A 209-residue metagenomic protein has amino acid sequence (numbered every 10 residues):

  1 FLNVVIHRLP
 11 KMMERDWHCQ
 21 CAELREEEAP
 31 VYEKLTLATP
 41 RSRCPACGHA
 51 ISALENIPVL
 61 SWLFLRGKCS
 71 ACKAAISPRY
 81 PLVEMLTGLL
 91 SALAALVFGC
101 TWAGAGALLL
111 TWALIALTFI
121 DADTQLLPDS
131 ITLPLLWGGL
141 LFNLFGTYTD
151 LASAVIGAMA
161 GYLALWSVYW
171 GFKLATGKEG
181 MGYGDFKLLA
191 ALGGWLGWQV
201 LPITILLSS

Functional and structural regions predicted by a protein language model:
F1-N3, H7, S91, A95-L96 (+1 more regions): Hydrophobic alpha-helical transmembrane segments
L2-H7, K11, A74, A95-G99 (+3 more regions): Membrane-water interface at transmembrane helix exits
N3-R79: Membrane-proximal soluble regions of multi-pass membrane proteins
C44, T87, L93: Zn2+-dependent cytidine deaminase-like catalytic core
C47, G99-C100: Short, positively charged
S77-M85, D129: Select subsegments of transmembrane alpha-helices in polytopic membrane proteins, especially boundary-proximal
A103-S208: Functional transmembrane core segments of multi-pass inner-membrane proteins
